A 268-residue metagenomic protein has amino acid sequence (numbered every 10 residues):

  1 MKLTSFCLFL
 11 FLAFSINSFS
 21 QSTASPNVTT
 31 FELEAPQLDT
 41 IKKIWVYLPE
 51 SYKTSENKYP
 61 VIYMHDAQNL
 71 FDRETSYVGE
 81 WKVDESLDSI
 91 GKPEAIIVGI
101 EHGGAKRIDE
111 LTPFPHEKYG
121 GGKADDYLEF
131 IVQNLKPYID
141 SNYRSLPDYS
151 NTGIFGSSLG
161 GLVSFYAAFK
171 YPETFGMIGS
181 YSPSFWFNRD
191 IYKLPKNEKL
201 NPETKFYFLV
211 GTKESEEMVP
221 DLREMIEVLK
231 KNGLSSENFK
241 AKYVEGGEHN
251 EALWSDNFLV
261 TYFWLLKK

Functional and structural regions predicted by a protein language model:
M1-S25: Bacterial Sec-dependent N-terminal signal peptides
Q21-K268: Non-catalytic cap/lid and distal C-terminal segments of serine-dependent acyl enzymes
